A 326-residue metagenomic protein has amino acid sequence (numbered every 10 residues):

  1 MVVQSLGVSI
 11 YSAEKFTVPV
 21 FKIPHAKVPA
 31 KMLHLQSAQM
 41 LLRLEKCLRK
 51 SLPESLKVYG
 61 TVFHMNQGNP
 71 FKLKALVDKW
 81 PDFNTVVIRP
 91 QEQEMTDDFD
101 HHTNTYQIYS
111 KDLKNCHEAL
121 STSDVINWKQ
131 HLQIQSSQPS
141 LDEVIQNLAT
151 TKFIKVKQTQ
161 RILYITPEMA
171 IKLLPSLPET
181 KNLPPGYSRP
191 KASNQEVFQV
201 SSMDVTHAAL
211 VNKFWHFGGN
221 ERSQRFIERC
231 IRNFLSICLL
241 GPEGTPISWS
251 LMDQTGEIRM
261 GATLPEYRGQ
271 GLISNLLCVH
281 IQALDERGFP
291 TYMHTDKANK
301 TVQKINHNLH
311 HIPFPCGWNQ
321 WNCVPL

Functional and structural regions predicted by a protein language model:
L6, F21-H25, K72-L73, K79-F198 (+2 more regions): Acyl-donor-binding surface of acyltransferase catalytic domains
I23-V58, L173-R222: Short amphipathic alpha-helix that is part of the acyltransferase structural core
P29, L33-S136, P242-M260, L264-P265: Conserved donor-binding loop and adjoining core beta-sheet/short helix segment in diverse acyl/aminoacyl transferases
K114-S121, G269-Q282, K304, N308: Conserved acetyl-CoA-binding loop-helix of GNAT-fold acetyltransferases
S140-I154, K297-P315: Conserved active-site alpha-helix within GNAT-family acetyltransferase domains
V205-T263: A mid-sequence, solvent-exposed acidic-amphipathic segment
I258, T291-T295: Conserved hydrophobic beta-strand within the GNAT/NAT acetyltransferase core sheet that lines the active-site cleft
M260-N275, K300: Conserved glycine-rich acetyl-CoA-binding loop
